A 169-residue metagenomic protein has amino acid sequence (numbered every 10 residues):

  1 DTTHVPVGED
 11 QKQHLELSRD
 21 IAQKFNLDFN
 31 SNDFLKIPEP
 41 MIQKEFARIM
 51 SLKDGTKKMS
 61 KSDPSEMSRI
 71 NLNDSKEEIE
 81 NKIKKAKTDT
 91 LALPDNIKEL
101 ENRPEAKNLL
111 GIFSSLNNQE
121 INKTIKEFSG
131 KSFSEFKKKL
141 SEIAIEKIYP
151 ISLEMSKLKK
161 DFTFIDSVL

Functional and structural regions predicted by a protein language model:
D1-K12, E66-I70: Flexible, glycine/proline-enriched loop segments at strand-loop-helix junctions that form or flank small-ligand binding
L15: Structured, non-membrane catalytic/scaffold regions adjacent to prosthetic-group chemistry
R19-L169: Conserved nucleotide- and phosphate/pyrophosphate-binding catalytic cores in adenylate/nucleotidyl-handling enzymes
